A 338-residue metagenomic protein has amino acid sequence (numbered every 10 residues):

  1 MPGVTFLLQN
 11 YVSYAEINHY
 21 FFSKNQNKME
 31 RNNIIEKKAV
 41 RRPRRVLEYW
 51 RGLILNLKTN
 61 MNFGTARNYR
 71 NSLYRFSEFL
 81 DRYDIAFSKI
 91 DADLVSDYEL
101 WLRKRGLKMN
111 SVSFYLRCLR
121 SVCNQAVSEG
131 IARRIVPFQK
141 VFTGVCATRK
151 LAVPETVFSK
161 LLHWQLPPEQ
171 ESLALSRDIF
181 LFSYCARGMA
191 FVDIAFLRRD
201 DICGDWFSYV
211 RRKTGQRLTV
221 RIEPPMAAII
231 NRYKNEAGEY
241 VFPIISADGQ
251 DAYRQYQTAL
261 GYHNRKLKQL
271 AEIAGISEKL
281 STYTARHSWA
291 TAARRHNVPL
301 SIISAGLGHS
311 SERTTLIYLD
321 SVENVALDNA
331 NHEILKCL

Functional and structural regions predicted by a protein language model:
P2, G52-G64, L73-R149, W164-P167: N-terminal core-binding DNA-recognition domain of tyrosine recombinases/integrases
Q139-F191: Basic, Lys/Arg- and aromatic-enriched nucleic-acid-binding interface segment
A152, R211-G215, L307-H332: Catalytic-site neighborhood detector that most strongly recognizes the C-terminal catalytic loop/helix of tyrosine
F158-S159, E223-S277: Active-site/catalytic core of tyrosine-dependent DNA strand-transfer enzymes
P168-E171, N264-A305: Short, basic (Lys/Arg/His-rich) helix/loop patches that form interaction surfaces in the mid-to-C-terminal regions
F196-R232: Conserved tyrosine-mediated DNA breakage-rejoining catalytic core shared by Y-recombinases
D200-W206, S277-E278, V298-I317: Short, polar N-cap/turn motifs at the start of nucleic acid-interacting alpha helices
T219-P224, A228, R232-Y233, D320-L338: DNA/chromatin major-groove-contacting recognition/catalytic segments
